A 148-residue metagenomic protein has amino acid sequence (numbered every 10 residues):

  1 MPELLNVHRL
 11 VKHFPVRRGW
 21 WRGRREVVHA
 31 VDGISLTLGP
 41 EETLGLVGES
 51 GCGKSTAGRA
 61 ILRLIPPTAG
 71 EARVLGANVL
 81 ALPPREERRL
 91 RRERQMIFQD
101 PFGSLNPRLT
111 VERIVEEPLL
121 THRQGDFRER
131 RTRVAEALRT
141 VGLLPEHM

Functional and structural regions predicted by a protein language model:
M1-M148: ABC transporter nucleotide-binding domains
